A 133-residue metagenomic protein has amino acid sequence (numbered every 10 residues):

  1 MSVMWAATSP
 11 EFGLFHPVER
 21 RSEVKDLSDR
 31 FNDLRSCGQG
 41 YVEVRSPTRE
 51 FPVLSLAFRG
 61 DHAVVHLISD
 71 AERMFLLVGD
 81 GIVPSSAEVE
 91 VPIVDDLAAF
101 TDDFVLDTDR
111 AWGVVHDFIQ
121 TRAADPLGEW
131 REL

Functional and structural regions predicted by a protein language model:
M1-S36, H66-L133: Acidic, proline/glycine-rich low-complexity IDRs
D33-R73: Amphipathic, interaction-prone secondary-structure segments
